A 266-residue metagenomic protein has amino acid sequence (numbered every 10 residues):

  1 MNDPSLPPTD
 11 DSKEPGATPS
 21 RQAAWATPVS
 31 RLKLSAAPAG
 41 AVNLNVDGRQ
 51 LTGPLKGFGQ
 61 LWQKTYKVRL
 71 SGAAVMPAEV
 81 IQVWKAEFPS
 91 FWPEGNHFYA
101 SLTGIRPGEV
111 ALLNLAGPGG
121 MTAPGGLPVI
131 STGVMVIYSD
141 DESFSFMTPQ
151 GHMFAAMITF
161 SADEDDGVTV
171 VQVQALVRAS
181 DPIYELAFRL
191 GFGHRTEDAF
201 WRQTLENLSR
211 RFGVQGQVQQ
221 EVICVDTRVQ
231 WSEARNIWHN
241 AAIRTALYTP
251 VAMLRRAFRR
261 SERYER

Functional and structural regions predicted by a protein language model:
N2-T122, W238-A241, T245-R266: Hydrophobic ligand-binding cavity/cleft-lining segments
Q82-S90, E164-G167, E206, R210: Short, intrinsically disordered, mixed-charge
L112, S145, V170-Q172: General beta-strand recognition
P118-P128, S180-I183: Short, cysteine-centered beta-strand-loop-beta hairpins and adjacent loop/turn segments enriched in charged/polar
A123-D166: Hydrophobic-ligand binding "helix-grip"
Q150-R195: Beta-strand/loop substructures that line and gate deep hydrophobic ligand-binding cavities in soluble
S180, L186-I223: A conserved amphipathic terminal alpha-helix motif
S209-A246: Short, highly charged C-terminal tails/helix-capping segments
